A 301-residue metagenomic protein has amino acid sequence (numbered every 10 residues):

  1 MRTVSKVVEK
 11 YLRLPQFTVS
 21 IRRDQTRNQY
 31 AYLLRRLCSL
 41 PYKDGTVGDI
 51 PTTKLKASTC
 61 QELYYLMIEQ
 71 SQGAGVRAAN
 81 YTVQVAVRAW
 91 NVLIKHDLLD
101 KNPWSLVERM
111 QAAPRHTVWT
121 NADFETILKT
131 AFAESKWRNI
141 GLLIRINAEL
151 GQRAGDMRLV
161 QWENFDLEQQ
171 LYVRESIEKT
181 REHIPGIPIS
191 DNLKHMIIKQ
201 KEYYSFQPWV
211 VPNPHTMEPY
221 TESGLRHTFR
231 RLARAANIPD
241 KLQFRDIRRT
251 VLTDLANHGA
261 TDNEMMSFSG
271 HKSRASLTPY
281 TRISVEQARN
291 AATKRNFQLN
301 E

Functional and structural regions predicted by a protein language model:
R2-Q72, A89-V92: Basic/aromatic-enriched alpha-helical hairpins
L55, N139-I140, E222, P239-G259: Short basic/aromatic active-site micro-motif
N80-T82, L99, S105-A154, R158 (+5 more regions): Basic, Lys/Arg- and aromatic-enriched nucleic-acid-binding interface segment
V118, S176-R181, S269-K294: Catalytic-site neighborhood detector that most strongly recognizes the C-terminal catalytic loop/helix of tyrosine
R145, E149, G155-D156, R231 (+3 more regions): C-terminal catalytic core of tyrosine-transesterase DNA break-rejoin enzymes
N164-Q169, D240, A260-T281, N290: Short, polar N-cap/turn motifs at the start of nucleic acid-interacting alpha helices
S190-P239: Active-site/catalytic core of tyrosine-dependent DNA strand-transfer enzymes
P214-T216, K294-E301: C-terminal secondary-structure termini that scaffold catalytic or DNA-interacting sites
